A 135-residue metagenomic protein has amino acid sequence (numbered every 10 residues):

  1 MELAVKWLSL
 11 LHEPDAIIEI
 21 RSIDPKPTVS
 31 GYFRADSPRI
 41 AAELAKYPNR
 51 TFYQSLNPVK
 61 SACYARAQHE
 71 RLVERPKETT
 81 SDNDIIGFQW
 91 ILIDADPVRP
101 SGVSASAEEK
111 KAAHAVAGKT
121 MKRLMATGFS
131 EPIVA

Functional and structural regions predicted by a protein language model:
M1-A135: Signature for HUH/AEP ssDNA processing cores
